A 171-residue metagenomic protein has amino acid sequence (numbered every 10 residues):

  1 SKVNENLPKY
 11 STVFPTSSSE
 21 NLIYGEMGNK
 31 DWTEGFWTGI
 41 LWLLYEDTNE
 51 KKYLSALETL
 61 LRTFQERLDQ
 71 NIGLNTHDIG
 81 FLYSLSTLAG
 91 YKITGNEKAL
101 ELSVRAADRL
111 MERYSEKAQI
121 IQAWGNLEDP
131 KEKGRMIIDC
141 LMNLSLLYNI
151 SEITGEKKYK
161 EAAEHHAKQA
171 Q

Functional and structural regions predicted by a protein language model:
S1-Q171: Glycan-recognition and catalytic cores of secretory/periplasmic carbohydrate-active enzymes
